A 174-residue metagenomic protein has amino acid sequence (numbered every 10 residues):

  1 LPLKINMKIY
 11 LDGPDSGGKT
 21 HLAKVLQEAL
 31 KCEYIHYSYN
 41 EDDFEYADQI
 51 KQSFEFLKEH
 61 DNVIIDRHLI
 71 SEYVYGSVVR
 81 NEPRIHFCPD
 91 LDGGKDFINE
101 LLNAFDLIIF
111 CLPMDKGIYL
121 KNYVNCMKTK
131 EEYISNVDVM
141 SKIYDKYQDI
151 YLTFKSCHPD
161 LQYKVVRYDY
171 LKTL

Functional and structural regions predicted by a protein language model:
L1-N6: Short, Lys/Arg-enriched N-terminal segments with co-localized hydrophobic residues within the first ~10-30 amino acids
L11: Hydrophobic anchor at the beta1->P-loop junction of P-loop NTPases
P14-I64, H68-G76, R80: Conserved substrate/cofactor phosphate-moiety recognition/catalytic segment in nucleotide-dependent phosphotransferases
D15-G17, L69-S71, M114-G117, L171-T173: Short, solvent-exposed loop/turn segments at secondary-structure junctions
V25, N125-L174: NTP-dependent small-molecule kinase module
C32-H36, I64, I108-F110, D160-R167: Conserved beta-strand scaffold positions in the cores of enzyme catalytic domains, especially in NTP/NDP-utilizing
Y46-Q52, P83-I98, V137-D149: Well-ordered, non-membrane alpha-helical segments in soluble/globular domains
D66-R67, C88-K95, N99-Y123: Conserved phosphate-donor/acceptor-positioning beta-strand/loop module used by diverse small-molecule
